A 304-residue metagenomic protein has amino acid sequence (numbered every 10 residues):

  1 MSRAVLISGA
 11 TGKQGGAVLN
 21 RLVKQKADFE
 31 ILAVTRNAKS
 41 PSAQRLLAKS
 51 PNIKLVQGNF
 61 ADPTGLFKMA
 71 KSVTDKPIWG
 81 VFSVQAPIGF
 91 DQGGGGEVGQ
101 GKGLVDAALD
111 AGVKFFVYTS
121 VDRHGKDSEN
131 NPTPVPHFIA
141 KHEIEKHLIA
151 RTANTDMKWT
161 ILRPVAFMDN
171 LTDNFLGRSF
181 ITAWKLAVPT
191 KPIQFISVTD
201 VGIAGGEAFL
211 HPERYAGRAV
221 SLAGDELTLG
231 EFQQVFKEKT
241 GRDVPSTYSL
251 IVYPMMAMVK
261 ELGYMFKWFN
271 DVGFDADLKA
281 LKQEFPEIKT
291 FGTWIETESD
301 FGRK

Functional and structural regions predicted by a protein language model:
S2-E30, V34-L47, A61-T64, P87-G96 (+3 more regions): Oxidoreductase cofactor-interface core, primarily capturing Rossmann-like NAD(P)-dependent enzymes
N52-I53, W159: Short, conserved active-site loop motifs that form the nucleotide-linked donor/cofactor pocket
K54-I78: Conserved Rossmann-fold cofactor-binding substructure of NAD(P)-dependent oxidoreductases
F67, K102-V105, V198-G206, I288-E296: Short, amphipathic alpha-helical "lid/cap" segments that border enzyme active or binding sites
S72, V84-P87: Short, well-ordered coil/turn residues at beta-beta hairpins and beta-strand->alpha-helix junctions within
T74, L109-G112: Non-catalytic positions within long, well-ordered alpha-helices that form the structural scaffold/packing of enzyme
G80-F82, V117: N-terminal Rossmann-like NAD(P) cofactor-binding module of classical short-chain dehydrogenase/reductase
Y215, T247-K304: A hydrophobic C-terminal alpha-helical subdomain
